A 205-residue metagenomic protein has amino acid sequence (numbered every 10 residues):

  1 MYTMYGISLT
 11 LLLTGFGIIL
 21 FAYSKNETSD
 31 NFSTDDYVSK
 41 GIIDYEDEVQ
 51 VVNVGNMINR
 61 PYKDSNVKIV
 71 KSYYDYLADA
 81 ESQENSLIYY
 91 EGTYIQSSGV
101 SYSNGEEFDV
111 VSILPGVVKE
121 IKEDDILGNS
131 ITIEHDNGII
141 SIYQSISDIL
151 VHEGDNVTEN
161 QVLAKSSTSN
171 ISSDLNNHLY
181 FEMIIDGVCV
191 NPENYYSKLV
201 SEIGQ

Functional and structural regions predicted by a protein language model:
M1-Q96: Polar/charged, compositionally biased leader and regulatory segments
R60, Y90-E123: Short, glycine/small-residue-enriched coil/turn segments at secondary-structure junctions
I69, D155-Q205: Conserved, short, structured surface segments that act as functional micro-motifs
S72, I121-K122, I149, S166-S169: Residue-level recognition of beta-strand microenvironments
V100-S103, S130-H135, E182: Short, acidic/hydrophobic/Gly-rich beta-strand patch recurrent on exposed beta strands that often constitutes part
S103-G105, Y143, D148-V151: Short alpha-helix capping/helix-loop boundary micro-motifs
V111-K119, V151-S166: Short, well-structured beta-strand-loop connectors
S112-S147: Zn2+-dependent peptidoglycan hydrolase active-site motif and core
